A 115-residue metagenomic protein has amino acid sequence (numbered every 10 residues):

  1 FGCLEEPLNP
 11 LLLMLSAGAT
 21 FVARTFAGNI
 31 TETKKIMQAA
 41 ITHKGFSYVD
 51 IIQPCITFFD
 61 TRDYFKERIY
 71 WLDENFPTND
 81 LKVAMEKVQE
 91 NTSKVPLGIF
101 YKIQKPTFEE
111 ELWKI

Functional and structural regions predicted by a protein language model:
F1-A39: Conserved thiamine diphosphate
C3-L4, S47-D50, L72-F76: Glycine-rich loops and low-complexity Gly/Arg-rich segments that provide flexible linkers or classic glycine-based
G18-A19, H43-F46, S93-P96: Short coil/turn connectors at secondary-structure junctions
V22-T25, Y48-I52: Short, conserved beta-strand edge motifs with alternating hydrophobic and charged residues
F26-E32, Q53-C55, R62: Long, histidine/aromatic-enriched segments associated with O2/redox biology
A40-S47, I69-W71: Short, structured secondary-structure boundary patches
C55-I115: Flexible, low-complexity linker and terminal segments
